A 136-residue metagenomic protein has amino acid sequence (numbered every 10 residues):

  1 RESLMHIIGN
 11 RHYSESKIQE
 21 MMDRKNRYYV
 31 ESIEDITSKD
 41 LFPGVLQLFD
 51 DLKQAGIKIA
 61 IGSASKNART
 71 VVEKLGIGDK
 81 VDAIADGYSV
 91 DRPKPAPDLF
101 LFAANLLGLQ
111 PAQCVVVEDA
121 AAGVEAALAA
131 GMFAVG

Functional and structural regions predicted by a protein language model:
R1-A55, T70, G78: N-terminal helical cap/lid subdomain that shapes the substrate entry/recognition surface in HAD-like hydrolases
K39, K66-V115, A121-M132: Substrate-recognition "cap/lid" segment bordering the active-site pocket of phosphatases
G56-I57, A112: Switch/coupling loops of ABC transporter nucleotide-binding domains
I61-S65: Conserved phosphate-coupling serine/threonine residues in phosphotransfer and NTP-handling enzymes
